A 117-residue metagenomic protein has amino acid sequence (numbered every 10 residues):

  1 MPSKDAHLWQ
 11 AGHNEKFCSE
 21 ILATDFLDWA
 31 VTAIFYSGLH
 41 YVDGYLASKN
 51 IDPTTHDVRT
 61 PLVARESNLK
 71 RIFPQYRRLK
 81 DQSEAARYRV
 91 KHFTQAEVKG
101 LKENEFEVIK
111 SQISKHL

Functional and structural regions predicted by a protein language model:
M1-L117: Terminal alpha-helical segments
